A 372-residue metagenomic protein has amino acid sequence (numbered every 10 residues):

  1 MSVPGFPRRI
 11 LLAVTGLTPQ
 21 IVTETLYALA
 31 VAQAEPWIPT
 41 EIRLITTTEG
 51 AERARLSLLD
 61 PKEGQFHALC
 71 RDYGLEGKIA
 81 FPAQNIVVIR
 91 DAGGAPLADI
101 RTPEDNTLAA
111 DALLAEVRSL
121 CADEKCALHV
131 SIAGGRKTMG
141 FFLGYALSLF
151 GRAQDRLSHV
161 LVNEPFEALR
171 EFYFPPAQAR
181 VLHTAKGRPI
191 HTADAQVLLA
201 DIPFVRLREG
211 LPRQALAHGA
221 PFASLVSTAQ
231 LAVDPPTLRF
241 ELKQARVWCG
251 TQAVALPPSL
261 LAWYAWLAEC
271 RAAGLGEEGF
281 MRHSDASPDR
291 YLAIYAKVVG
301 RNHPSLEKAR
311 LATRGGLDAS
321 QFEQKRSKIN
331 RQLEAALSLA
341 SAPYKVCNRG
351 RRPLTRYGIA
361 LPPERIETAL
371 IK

Functional and structural regions predicted by a protein language model:
M1-L128, F141-K372: Long, low-complexity, Lys/Arg-enriched
I132: Conserved SAM-binding loop
